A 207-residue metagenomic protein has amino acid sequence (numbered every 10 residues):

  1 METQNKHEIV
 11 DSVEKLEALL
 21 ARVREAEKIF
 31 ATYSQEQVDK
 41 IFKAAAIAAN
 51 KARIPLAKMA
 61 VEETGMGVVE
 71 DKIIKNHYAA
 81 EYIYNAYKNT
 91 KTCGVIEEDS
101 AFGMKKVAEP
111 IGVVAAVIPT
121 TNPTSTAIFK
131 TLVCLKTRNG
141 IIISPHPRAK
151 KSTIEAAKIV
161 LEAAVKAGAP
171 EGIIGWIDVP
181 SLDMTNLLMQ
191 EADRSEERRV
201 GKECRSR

Functional and structural regions predicted by a protein language model:
M1, C204-R207: Residue positions that mark polypeptide boundaries
M1-K105: N-terminal Rossmann-like NAD(P)+-binding subdomain of aldehyde/semialdehyde dehydrogenases
V95-R205: Rossmann-like NAD(P) dinucleotide-binding subdomain of oxidoreductase/dehydrogenase enzymes
